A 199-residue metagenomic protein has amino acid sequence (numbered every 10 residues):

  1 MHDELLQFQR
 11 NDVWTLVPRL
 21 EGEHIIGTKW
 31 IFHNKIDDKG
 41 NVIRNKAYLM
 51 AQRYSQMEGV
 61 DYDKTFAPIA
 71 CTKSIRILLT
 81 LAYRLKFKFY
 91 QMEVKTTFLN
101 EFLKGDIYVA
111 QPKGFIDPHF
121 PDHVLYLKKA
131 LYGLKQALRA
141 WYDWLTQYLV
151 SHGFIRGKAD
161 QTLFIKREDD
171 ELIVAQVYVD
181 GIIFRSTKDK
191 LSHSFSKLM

Functional and structural regions predicted by a protein language model:
M1-M199: Long, low-complexity, charge-biased intrinsically disordered regions
